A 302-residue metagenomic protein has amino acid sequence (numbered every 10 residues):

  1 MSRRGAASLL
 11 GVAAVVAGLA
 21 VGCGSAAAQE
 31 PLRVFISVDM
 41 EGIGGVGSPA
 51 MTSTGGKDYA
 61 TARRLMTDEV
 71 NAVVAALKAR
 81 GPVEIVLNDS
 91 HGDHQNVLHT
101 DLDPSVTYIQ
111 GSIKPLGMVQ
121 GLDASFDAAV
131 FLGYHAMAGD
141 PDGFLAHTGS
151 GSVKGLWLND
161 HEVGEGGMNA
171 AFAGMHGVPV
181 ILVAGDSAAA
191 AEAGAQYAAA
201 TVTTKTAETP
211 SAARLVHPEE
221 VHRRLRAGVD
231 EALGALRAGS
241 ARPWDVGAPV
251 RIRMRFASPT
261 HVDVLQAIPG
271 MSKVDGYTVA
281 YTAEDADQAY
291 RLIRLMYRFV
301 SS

Functional and structural regions predicted by a protein language model:
M1-A13: Bacterial N-terminal signal peptides that target proteins for export
L10-G22: Bacterial N-terminal signal peptides
A26-Q29: Boundary at the C-terminal end of the N-terminal hydrophobic targeting segment
T52-A72: Short catalytic helix/loop segments, enriched in acidic residues and glycine and frequently bearing histidine
P104-L122: A glycine-rich helix N-cap at a beta->alpha junction
S150-H176, G185: Active-site glycine-rich loop that binds ribose-phosphate moieties when present
G174-V180, A184-L233: Active-site rim beta-loop-alpha module in soluble metabolic enzymes
V221-S302: C-terminal accessory domains and tails appended to enzymatic cores
